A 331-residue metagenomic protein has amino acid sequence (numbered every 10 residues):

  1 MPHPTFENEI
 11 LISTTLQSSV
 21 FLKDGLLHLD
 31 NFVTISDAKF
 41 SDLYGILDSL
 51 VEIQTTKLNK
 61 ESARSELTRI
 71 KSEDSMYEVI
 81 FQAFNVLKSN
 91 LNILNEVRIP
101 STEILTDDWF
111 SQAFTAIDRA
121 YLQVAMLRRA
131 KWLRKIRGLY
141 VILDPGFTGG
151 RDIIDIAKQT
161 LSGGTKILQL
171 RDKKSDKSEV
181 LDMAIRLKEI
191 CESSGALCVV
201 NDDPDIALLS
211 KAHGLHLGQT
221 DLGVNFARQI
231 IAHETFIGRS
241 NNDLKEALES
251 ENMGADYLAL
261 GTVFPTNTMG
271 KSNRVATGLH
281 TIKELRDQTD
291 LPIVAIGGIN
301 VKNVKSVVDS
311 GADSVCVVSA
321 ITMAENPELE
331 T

Functional and structural regions predicted by a protein language model:
P2-A212, I230-D256, E284, D290-L291 (+2 more regions): Conserved N-terminal beta1-alpha1 strand-loop-helix module at the mouth
K166, D172, Q219-Q229, A259-S272 (+1 more regions): Glycine-rich phosphate-binding active-site loops on the catalytic face of alpha/beta enzymes
D205, H280, C316: Active-site phosphate/pyrophosphate-handling residues
A212-G214, A312: Structural loop-to-beta junction motif characteristic of Rossmann-like glycosyltransferase folds
H216-L217, R239, R274, I296-G297 (+1 more regions): Glycine- and other small-residue-rich loops at beta-strand/loop junctions that grip anionic moieties
G270-L285: Substrate-recognition "cap/lid" segment bordering the active-site pocket of phosphatases
